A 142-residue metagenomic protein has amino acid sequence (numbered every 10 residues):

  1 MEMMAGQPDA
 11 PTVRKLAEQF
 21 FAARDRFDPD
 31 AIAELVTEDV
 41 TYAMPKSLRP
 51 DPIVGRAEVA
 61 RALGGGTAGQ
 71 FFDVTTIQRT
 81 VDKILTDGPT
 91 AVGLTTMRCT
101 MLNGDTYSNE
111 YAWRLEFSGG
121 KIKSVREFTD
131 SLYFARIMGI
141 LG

Functional and structural regions predicted by a protein language model:
M1-E38, L141: Short, low-complexity N-terminal intrinsically disordered segments enriched in polar/charged residues
E2-Q7, T67-G142: A beta-strand edge to alpha-helix "cap/lid" segment located at domain peripheries
G6-D9, R49-R56, G104: Alpha-helix initiation/capping motif
R14-R24, P50-I53, G69-F72, L94: Short, mixed-charge, low-aromatic patches
F20, A31-I32, V40, G55 (+4 more regions): Hydrophobic pocket/interface hotspot
A31, T37-T86: A solvent-exposed, acidic/Ser-Thr-rich amphipathic alpha-helical stretch
